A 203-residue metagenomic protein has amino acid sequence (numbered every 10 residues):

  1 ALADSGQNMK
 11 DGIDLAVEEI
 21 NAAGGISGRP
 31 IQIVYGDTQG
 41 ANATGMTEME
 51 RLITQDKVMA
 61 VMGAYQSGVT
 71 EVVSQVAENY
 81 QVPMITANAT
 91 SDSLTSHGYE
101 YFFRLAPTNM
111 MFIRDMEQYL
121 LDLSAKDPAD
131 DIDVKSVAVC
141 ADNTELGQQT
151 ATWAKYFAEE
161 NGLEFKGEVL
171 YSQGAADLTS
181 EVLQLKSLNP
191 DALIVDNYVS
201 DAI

Functional and structural regions predicted by a protein language model:
A1, Q39, A141-T144: Residue-level signal for short, function-critical loop segments
D4-G12, E19, A23-Y99, L105 (+2 more regions): Beta-alpha junction/loop-to-helix N-cap segments that form part of ligand/metal-binding clefts
V17-G24, S124, A158: Conserved hydrophobic residues forming the short capping helix/wall of the S-adenosyl-L-methionine
A23-I26, K126-I132, S187: Surface-exposed acidic, glycine-flexible loop patches that form ligand/cofactor-binding and adhesion interfaces
Q32, K135-S136, A192: Residues that mark the start of a beta-strand
L52-K57, D131-I132, L185-P190: Glycine-rich phosphate-binding loop signature in dinucleotide/nucleotide-binding domains
V58-E168: Extracytoplasmic ligand/sensor domains, especially the bilobed periplasmic-binding protein
A151-I203: Extracellular/periplasmic bilobed ligand-binding domains
